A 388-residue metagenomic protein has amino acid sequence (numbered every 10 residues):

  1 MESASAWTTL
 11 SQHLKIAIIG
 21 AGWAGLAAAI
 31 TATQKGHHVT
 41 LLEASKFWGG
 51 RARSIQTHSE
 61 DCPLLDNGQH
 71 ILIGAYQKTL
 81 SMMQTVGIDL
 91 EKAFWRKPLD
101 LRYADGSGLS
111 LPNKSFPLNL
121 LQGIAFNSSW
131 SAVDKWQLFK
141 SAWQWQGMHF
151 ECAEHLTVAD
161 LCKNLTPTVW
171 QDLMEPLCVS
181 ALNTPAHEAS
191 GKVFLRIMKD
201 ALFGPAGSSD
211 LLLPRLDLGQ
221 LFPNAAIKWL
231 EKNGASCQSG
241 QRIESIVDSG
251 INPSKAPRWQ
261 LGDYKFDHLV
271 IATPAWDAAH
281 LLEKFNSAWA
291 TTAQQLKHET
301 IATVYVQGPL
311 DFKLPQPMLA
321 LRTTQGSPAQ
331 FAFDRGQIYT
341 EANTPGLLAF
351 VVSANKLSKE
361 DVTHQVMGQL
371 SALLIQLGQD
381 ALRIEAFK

Functional and structural regions predicted by a protein language model:
W7, L14-L41: N-terminal Rossmann-like FAD-binding beta1-loop-alpha1 element of flavoenzymes
A24, F47, W276: Conserved Rossmann-like nucleotide-cofactor binding loop
T33-H58: Glycine-rich FAD pyrophosphate-binding loop
K35, Q241-L382: Mid-domain catalytic core of redox enzymes that form a hydrophobic substrate pocket/lid adjacent to a catalytic redox
G50-A75, S141-Q146: Glycine-rich active-site loop/strand segments that organize a redox cofactor
Y76-L80, Q84-L195: Mobile amphipathic helical/loop "lid" adjacent to a hydrophobic cofactor/ligand pocket
A93-F94, Q238-S239, L377-K388: A short coil-to-beta-strand element that immediately follows conserved catalytic motifs
I197-H268: Helical element adjacent to the flavin cofactor pocket in flavoenzyme catalytic cores
